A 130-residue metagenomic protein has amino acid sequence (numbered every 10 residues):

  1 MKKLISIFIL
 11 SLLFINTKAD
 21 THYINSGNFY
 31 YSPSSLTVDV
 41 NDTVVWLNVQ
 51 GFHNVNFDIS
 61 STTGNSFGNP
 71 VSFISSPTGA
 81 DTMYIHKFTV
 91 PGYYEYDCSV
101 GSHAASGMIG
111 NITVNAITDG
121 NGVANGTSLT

Functional and structural regions predicted by a protein language model:
K2-I7: Sec-dependent signal peptide recognition, specifically the positively charged N-region followed immediately by
S11-L12: Repetitive helical segments and hydrophobic/amphipathic motifs
I15-A19: Sec/Tat signal peptide C-region and signal peptidase I cleavage site
D20-D119, N125: Extracytoplasmic copper-binding redox domains, predominantly the cupredoxin/blue-copper superfamily
G126-T130: A short beta-strand segment in extracellular, disulfide-stabilized domains
